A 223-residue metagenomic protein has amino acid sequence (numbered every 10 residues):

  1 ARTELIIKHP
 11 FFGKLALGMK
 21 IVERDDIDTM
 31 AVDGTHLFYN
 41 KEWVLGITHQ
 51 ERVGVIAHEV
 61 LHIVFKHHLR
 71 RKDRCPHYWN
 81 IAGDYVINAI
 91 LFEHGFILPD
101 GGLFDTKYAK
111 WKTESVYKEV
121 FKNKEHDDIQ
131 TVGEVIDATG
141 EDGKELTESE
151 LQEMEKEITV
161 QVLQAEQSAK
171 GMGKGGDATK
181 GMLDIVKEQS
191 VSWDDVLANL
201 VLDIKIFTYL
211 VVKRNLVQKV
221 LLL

Functional and structural regions predicted by a protein language model:
A1-I56, V60-I97: Basic/hydrophobic alpha-helical interface regions
A89-L223: Negatively charged
